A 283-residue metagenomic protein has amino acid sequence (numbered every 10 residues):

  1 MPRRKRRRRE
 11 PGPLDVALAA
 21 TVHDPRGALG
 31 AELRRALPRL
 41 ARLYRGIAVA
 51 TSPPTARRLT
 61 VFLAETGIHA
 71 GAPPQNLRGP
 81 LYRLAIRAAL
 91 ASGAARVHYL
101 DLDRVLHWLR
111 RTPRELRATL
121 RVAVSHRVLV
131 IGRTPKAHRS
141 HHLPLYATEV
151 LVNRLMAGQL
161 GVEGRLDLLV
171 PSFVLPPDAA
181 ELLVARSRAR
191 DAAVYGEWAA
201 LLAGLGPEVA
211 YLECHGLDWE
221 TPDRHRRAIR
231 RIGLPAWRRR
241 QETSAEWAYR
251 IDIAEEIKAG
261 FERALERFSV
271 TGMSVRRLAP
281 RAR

Functional and structural regions predicted by a protein language model:
P2, A192, G196-R283: C-terminal catalytic/acceptor-binding lobe
H23-L43, T55: Short, well-formed alpha-helical segments that are part of the catalytic scaffolds of diverse glycosyltransferases
P74-R83: A short, glycine-/small-residue-rich helix N-cap motif at loop->alpha-helix starts within glycosyltransferase
R83-R96: Active-site nucleotide-sugar/metal-binding loop of Leloir-type enzymes
A94-H107: Short beta-strand-to-loop acidic/aromatic patch adjacent to the donor-nucleotide binding site
V105-H138: Conserved donor-nucleotide/metal-binding helix-loop-beta segment in metal-dependent transferases, i.e., the alpha-helix
S125-L168: Short, flexible, basic/aromatic active-site loop/helix in glycosyltransferases
N153-R154, L168-V184: Conserved nucleotide-sugar donor-binding and metal-coordinating catalytic region shared by glycosyltransferases
